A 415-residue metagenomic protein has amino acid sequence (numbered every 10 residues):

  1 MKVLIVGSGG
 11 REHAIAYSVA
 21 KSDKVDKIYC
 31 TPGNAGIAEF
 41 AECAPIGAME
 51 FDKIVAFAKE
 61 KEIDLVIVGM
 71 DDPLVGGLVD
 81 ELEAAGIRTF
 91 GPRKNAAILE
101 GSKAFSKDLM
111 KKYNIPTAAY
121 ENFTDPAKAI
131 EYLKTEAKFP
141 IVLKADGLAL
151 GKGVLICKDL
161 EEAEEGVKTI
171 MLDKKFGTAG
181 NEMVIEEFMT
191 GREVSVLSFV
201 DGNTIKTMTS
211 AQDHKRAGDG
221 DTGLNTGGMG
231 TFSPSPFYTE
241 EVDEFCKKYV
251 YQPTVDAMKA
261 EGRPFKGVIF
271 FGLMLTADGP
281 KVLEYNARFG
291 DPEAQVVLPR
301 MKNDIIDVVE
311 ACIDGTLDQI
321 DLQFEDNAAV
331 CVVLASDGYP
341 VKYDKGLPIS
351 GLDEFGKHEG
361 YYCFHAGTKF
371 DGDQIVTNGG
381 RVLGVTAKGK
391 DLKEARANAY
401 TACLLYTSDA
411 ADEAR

Functional and structural regions predicted by a protein language model:
M1-K94: ATP-binding N-terminal substructure of ATP-dependent carboxylate-amine bond-forming enzymes
L4-I5, E100-E182, Q212, P236-Q252: Active-site nucleotide/adenylate-binding loops and adjacent lid/helix of ATP-dependent enzymes
C157-A294: Internal nucleotide-binding/catalytic subdomain
T231-P234, V333, R381-G389: Short, well-ordered beta-strand elements within core beta-sheets of diverse protein domains
C246-I269, N286-H358, D371: Active-site "cap" helix and flanking loop/linker of ATP-utilizing ligase/carboxylase catalytic domains
G389-C403: Short, well-ordered alpha-helical segments
Y406-R415: Single conserved hydrophobic/aromatic residue that forms the stacking wall/gate of nucleotide- or nucleobase-binding
